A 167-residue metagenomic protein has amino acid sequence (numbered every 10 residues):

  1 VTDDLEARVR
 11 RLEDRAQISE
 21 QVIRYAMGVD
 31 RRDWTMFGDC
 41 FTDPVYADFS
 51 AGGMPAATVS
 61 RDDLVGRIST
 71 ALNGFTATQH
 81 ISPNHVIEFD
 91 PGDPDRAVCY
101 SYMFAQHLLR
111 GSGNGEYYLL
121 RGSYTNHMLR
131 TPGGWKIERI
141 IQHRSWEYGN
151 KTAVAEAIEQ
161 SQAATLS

Functional and structural regions predicted by a protein language model:
V1-M27, R31, T35-D43: Short, low-complexity N-terminal intrinsically disordered segments enriched in polar/charged residues
T2-E6, N73-S167: A beta-strand edge to alpha-helix "cap/lid" segment located at domain peripheries
E13, A56-V59, E116: A structural signal for alpha-helical segments
S19-V22, V65, R121: Hydrophobic face of alpha-helices
W34-F104: A solvent-exposed, acidic/Ser-Thr-rich amphipathic alpha-helical stretch
